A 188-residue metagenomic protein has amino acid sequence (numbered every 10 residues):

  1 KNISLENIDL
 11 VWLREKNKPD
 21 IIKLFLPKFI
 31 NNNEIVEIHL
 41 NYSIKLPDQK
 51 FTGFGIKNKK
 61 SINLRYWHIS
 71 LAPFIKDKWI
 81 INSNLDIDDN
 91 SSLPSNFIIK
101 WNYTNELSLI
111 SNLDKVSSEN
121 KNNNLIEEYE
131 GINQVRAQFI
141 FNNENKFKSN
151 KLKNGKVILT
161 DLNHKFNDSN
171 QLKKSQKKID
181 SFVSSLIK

Functional and structural regions predicted by a protein language model:
K1: Ligand-binding face of N-terminal immunoglobulin V-set domains in extracellular IgSF glycoproteins
L5-L13, K18: Alpha-mannosidase-like glycoside hydrolase catalytic domains involved in N-glycan trimming, generalizing to other
E15, I38-I140, E144: Extended, low-hydrophobicity, Ser/Thr/Pro/Gly-biased non-transmembrane segments
D20-L24, V36: Short strand-edge motifs at loop-to-beta-strand transitions and within beta-strands of extracellular beta-rich domains
K23-P27, Y129: Exposed aromatic-hydrophobic patches
P27, T104, D161-K165: Residue-level recognition of the GNAT/N-acetyltransferase active site
I99, L125-E128, K148-K188: Juxtacatalytic substrate-recognition/specificity segment
